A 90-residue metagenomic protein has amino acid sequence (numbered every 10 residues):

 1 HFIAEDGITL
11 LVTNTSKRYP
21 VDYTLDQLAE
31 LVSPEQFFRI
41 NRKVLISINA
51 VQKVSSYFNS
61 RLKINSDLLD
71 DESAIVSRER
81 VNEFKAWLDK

Functional and structural regions predicted by a protein language model:
H1-D71: Conserved binding/recognition cores within well-folded domains
R78-K90: Eukaryotic intrinsically disordered, low-complexity regulatory linkers and tails enriched in Ser/Thr/Pro
